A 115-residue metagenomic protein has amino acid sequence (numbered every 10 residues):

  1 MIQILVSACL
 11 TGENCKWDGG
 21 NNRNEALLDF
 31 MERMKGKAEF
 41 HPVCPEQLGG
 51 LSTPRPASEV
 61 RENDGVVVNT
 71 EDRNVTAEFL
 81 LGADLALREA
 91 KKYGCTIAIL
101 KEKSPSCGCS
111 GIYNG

Functional and structural regions predicted by a protein language model:
M1-I4: Extreme N-terminal starter segment of soluble prokaryotic enzymes
C9, K101-P105: Short, well-ordered beta-to-alpha junction loops that form the rim of enzyme active sites and present histidine/acidic
G12-G19: Short N-terminal binding/cap micro-motifs at the start of the first secondary-structure element
R23-V68: Short, surface-exposed acidic-centric catalytic microdomains
R73-A90: Glycine-rich anion/phosphate-binding loops
Y93: Active-site charged/polar residues at nucleotide-handling catalytic sites that mediate phosphoryl, nucleotidyl
T96: Short acidic/polar active-site loop segments enriched in Thr and Asp
C107-G115: Short Gly/Thr/Asp-enriched flexible loops that form oxyanion-binding sites at enzyme active sites
